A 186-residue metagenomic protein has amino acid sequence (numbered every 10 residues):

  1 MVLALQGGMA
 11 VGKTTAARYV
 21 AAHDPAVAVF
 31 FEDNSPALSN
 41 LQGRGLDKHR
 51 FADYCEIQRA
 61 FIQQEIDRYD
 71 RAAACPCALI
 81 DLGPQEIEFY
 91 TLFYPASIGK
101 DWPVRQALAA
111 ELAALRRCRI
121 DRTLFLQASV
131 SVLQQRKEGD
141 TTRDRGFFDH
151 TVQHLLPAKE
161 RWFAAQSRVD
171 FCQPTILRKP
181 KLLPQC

Functional and structural regions predicted by a protein language model:
M1-V2, P76: Pre-Walker A (Motif I) flank of P-loop NTPase domains
L5: Hydrophobic anchor at the beta1->P-loop junction of P-loop NTPases
G8: P-loop (Walker A) phosphate-binding loop of NTP-binding proteins
K13: Conserved lysine of the Walker
R18-D67: Conserved substrate/cofactor phosphate-moiety recognition/catalytic segment in nucleotide-dependent phosphotransferases
Q58-A78, A109-L115: Short amphipathic alpha-helices and their capping/turn segments at secondary-structure boundaries
I80-T142: ATP-dependent NMP and nucleoside kinases share a basic, alpha-helical "lid"
E138-C186: NTP-dependent small-molecule kinase module
